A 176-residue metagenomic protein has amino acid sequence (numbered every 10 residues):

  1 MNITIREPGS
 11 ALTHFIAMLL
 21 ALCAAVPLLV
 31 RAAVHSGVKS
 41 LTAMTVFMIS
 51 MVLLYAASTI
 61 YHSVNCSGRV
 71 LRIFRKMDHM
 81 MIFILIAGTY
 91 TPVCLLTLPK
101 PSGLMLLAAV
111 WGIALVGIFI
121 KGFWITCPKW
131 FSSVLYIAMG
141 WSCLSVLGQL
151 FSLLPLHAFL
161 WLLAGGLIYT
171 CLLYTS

Functional and structural regions predicted by a protein language model:
M1-T4: Short, Lys/Arg-rich, polar N-terminal cytosolic tail immediately upstream of the first transmembrane signal-anchor
P8-G9, G68-M81: Juxtamembrane helix-capping/reentrant segments at transmembrane boundaries
S10-P27: The first (N-terminal) embedded transmembrane alpha-helix
L20, V46, L53-L54, Y61 (+4 more regions): Hydrophobic residues within membrane-embedded alpha-helical segments of Major Facilitator Superfamily
L22, M77-Y90, V134-L147: Small-residue-rich segments of transmembrane alpha-helices in multi-pass membrane proteins, especially helix faces
V26-A43, Y90-M105, V146-L160: Helix-coil boundary and interhelical linker segments in multi-pass alpha-helical membrane proteins
C66-R69, M80, I86-P101, I118-G122: Internal transmembrane alpha-helix with an interfacial aromatic "cap," most often the third helix
Y174-T175: Conserved small/polar residues in nucleotide/adenosyl-binding loops
